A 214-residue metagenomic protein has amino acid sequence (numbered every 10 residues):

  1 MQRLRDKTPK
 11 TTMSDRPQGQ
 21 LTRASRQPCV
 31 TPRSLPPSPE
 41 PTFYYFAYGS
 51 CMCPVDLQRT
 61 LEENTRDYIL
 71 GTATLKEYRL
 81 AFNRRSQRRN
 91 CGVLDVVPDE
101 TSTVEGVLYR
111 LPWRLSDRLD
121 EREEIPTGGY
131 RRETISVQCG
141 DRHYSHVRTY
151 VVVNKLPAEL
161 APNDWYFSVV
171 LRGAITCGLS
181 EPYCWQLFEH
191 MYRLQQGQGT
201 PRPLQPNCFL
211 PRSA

Functional and structural regions predicted by a protein language model:
Q2-A214: Glycine-aromatic micro-motifs
